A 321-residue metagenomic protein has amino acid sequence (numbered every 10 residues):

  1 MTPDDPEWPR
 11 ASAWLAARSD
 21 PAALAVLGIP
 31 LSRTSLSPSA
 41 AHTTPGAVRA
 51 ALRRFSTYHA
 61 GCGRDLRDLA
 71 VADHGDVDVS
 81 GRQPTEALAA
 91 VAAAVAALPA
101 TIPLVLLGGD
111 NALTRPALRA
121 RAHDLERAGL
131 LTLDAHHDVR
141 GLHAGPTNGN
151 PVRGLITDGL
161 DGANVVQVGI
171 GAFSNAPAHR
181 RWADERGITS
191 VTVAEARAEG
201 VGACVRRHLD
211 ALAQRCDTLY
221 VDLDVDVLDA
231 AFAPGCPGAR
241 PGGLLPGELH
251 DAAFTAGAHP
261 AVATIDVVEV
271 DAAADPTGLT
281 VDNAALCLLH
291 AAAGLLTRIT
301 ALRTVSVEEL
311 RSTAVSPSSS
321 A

Functional and structural regions predicted by a protein language model:
T2-A314, A321: Conserved alpha-helical scaffold segments that buttress catalytic/binding sites
